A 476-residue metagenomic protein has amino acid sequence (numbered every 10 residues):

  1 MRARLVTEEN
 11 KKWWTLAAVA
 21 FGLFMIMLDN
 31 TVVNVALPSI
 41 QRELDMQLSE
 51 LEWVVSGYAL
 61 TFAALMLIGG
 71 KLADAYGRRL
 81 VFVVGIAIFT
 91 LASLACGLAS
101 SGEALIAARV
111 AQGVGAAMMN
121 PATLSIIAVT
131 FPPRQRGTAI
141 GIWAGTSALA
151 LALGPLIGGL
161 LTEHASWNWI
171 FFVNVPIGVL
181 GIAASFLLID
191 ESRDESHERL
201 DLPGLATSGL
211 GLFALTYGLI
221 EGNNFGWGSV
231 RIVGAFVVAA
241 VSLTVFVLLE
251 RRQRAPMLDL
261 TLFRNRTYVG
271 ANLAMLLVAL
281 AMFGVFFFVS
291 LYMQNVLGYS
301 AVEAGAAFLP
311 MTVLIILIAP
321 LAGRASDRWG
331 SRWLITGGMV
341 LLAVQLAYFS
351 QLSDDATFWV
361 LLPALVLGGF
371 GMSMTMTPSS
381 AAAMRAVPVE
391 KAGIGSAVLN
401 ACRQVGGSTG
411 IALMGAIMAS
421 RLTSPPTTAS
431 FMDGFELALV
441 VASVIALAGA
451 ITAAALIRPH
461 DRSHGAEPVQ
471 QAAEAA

Functional and structural regions predicted by a protein language model:
M1-K11, D194, L456-A476: Intrinsic disorder in cytosolic terminal tails and internal cytosolic loops of multi-pass membrane transporters
L5-V6, I182-G209, R251-R266, D327 (+2 more regions): Flexible interhelical linker loops that connect adjacent transmembrane helices in multi-pass membrane transporters
K12-T61, S166, P203, Y217 (+4 more regions): Transmembrane core module of solute transporters
D29, Y58-L65, G115, T146-A150 (+4 more regions): MFS transmembrane alpha-helix packing/gate-lining sites
I40-Q41, L72-A73, I157-A165, L219 (+4 more regions): Interfacial helix-cap and linker-helix signal at transmembrane-aqueous boundaries of multi-pass secondary transporters
K71-G204, V230-R231, G305, L321 (+4 more regions): Helix-loop-helix hairpins in multi-pass membrane proteins, especially solute transporters
G77-I86, A95, S100-E103, A107 (+3 more regions): C-terminal module of multi-pass small-molecule transporters
R136, V175-D194, G209-E221, V238-Q253 (+1 more regions): C-terminal membrane-cytosol helix-exit motif in multi-pass small-molecule transporters
